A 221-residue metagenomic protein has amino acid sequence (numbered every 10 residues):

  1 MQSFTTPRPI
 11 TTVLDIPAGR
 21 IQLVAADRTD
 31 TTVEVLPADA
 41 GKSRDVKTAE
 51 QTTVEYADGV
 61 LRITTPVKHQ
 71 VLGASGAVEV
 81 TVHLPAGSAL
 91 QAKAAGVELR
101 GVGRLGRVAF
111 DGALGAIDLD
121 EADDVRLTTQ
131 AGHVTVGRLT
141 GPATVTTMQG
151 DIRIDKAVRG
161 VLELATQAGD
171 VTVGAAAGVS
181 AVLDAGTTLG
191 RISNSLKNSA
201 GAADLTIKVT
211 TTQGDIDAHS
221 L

Functional and structural regions predicted by a protein language model:
M1-K47, K68-T81, I192-G201: Short acidic/polar N-terminal linker immediately downstream of export determinants
Q2-T5, Q51-D124, H133-V136, S199-L221: Right-handed parallel beta-helix
T11, D30-T32, Q51, A89 (+4 more regions): Exposed beta-strand and adjacent loop surfaces of beta-rich binding modules that mediate intermolecular recognition
L14, A92, F110, V145 (+1 more regions): Active-site alpha-helical segments that house and flank conserved acidic catalytic motifs for diphosphate chemistry
P17, A26, L36, P66 (+11 more regions): Surface loops and adjacent helix of pleckstrin homology
A18, D39, A86, G96 (+5 more regions): Beta-strand elements of well-folded, non-transmembrane domains
I21, G115, G132-V134, G150-I152 (+1 more regions): Acidic Asp/Glu-based divalent-cation binding sites
G137-L221: Short, surface-exposed interaction patches in beta-rich subdomains that mediate adhesion/assembly near membranes
